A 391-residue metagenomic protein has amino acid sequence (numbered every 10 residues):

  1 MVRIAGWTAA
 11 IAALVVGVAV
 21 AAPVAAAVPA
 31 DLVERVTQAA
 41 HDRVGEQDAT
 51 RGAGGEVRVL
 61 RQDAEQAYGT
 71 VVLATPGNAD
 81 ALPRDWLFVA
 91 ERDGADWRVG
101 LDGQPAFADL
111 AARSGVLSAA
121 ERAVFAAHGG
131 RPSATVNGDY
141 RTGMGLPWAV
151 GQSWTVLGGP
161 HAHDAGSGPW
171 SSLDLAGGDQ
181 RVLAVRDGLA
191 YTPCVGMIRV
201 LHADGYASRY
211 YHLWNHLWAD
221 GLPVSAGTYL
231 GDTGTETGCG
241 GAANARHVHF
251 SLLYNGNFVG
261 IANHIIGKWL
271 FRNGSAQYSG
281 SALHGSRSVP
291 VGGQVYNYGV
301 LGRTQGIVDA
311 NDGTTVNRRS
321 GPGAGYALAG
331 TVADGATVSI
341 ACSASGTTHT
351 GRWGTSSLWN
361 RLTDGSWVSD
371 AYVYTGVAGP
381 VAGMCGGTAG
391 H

Functional and structural regions predicted by a protein language model:
M1-A27: Secretory targeting and sorting signals
V28-E56: Short, non-transmembrane alpha-helical segments in secretory-pathway proteins
E56-R92: Exposed beta-strand-loop-beta-strand "reactive/processing" segments of non-cytosolic proteins
D85-S133: Short beta-strand edge/turn micro-motifs at domain boundaries
A112-G196, A226, S279-N311, S320: Surface-exposed, glycine-biased beta-strand/turn segments
M144, S171, A176, N244-Q305 (+1 more regions): Acidic, glycine-rich catalytic/binding loops that coordinate metals and/or anionic ligands
A184-L217, G238-H247, H349-W359: Zn2+-dependent peptidoglycan hydrolase active-site motif and core
G330-V377: SH3/SH3-like beta-barrel superfamily modules
